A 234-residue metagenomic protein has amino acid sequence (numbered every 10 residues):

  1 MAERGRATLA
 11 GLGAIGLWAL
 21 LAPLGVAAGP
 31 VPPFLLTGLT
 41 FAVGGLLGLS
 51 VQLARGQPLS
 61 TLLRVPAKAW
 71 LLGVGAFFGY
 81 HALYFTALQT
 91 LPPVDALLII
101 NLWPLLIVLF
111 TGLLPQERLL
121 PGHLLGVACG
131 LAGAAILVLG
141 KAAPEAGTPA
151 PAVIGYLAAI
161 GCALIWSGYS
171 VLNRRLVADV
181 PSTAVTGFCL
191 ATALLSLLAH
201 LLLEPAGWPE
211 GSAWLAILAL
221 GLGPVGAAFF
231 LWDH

Functional and structural regions predicted by a protein language model:
M1-G44, P144-R175, L194-L195, L215-A216 (+1 more regions): Glycine-/small-residue-enriched transmembrane alpha-helix faces in small-molecule transporters and effluxers
A7, P30-G79, P104-F110, L164-Y169 (+2 more regions): Transmembrane alpha-helices of multi-pass small-molecule transport proteins
A7-G11, R64-L72, L119-A132, A178-C189: Cytoplasmic-side transmembrane-helix entry/capping segments in multi-pass membrane proteins
L9, G16, L39, H81 (+3 more regions): Helix-helix packing/entry segments at the starts of transmembrane helices
A14-A22, L53-I100, I136, G221-H234: Specific transmembrane alpha-helical segments of multi-pass solute transporters/efflux pumps, especially DMT/EamA
G16, G48, F110, L119-A142 (+3 more regions): Hydrophobic transmembrane alpha-helices of multi-pass small-molecule transport proteins
A28, L36, T40, A87 (+3 more regions): Hydrophobic/aromatic residues within transmembrane alpha-helices of multi-pass small-molecule transporters
T40, R64, K68, L97-I100 (+3 more regions): Loop-to-transmembrane alpha-helix entry segments
